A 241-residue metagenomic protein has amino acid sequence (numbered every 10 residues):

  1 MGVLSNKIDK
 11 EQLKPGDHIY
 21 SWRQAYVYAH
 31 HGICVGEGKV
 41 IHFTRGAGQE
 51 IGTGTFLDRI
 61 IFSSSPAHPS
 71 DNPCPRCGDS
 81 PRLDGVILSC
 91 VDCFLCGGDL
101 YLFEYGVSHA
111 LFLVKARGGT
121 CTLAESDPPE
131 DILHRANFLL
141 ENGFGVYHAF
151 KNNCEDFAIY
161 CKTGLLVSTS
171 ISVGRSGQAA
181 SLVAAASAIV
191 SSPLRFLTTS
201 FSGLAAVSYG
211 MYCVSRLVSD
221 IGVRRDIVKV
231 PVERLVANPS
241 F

Functional and structural regions predicted by a protein language model:
M1-F241: Cysteine-nucleophile amide-bond enzymes
